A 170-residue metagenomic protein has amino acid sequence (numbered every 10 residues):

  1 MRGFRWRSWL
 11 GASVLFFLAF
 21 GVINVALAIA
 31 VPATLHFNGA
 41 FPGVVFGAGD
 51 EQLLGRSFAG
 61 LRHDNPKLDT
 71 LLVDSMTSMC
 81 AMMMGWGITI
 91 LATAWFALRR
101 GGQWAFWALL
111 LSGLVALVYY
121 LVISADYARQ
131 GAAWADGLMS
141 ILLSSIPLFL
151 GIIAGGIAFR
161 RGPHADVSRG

Functional and structural regions predicted by a protein language model:
M1-R7: Short, Lys/Arg-rich, polar N-terminal cytosolic tail immediately upstream of the first transmembrane signal-anchor
A12-D50: N-terminal signal-anchor transmembrane alpha helix
A40-K67: Membrane-interface interhelical connector segments
D64-G87: Individual transmembrane alpha-helix segments
G87-F106: Juxtamembrane helix-break-helix junctions at the cytosolic face of small multi-pass alpha-helical membrane proteins
T89, F106-S124, S144-P147: Hydrophobic alpha-helical membrane segments
V118-I141: Membrane-helix boundary connector in multi-pass membrane proteins
I146-D166: Membrane-water interface at the C-terminal end of transmembrane alpha helices
